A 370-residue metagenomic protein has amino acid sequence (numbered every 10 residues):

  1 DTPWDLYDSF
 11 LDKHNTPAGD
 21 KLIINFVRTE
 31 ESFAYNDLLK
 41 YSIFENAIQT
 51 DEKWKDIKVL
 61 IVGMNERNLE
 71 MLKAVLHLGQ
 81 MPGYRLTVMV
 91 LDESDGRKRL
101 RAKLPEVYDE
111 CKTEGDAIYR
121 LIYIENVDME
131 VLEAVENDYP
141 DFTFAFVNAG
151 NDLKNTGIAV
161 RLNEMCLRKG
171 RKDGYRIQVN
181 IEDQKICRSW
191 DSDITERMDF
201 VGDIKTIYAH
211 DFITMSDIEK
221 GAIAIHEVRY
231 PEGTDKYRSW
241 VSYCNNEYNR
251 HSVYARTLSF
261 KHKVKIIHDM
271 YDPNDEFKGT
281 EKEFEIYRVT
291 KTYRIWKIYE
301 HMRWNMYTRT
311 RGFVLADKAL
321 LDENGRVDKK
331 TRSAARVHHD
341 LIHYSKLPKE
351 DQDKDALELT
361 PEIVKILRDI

Functional and structural regions predicted by a protein language model:
D1-A74, L86-T87, D92-S252, D272 (+2 more regions): Flexible, Lys/Arg-rich cytosolic regulatory linkers and terminal tails that connect or flank
L78-L86: Conserved S-adenosyl-L-methionine
I218-A224, T257, K297, A356: Long alpha-helical scaffolds
V228-V264, R336-E358: Amphipathic alpha-helical packing elements
T257-K263, R294-N305, T310: A short, surface-exposed, charged and often Trp/Pro-enriched helix-loop connector in the C-terminal portion of helical
K265-I295: Acidic, glycine-rich loop-and-strand cores that form catalytic or ligand-binding grooves in diverse globular domains
P273-E281, L315-I342: Surface-exposed intrinsically disordered loops and tails
D355-R368: C-terminal substrate/ligand-recognition segments
